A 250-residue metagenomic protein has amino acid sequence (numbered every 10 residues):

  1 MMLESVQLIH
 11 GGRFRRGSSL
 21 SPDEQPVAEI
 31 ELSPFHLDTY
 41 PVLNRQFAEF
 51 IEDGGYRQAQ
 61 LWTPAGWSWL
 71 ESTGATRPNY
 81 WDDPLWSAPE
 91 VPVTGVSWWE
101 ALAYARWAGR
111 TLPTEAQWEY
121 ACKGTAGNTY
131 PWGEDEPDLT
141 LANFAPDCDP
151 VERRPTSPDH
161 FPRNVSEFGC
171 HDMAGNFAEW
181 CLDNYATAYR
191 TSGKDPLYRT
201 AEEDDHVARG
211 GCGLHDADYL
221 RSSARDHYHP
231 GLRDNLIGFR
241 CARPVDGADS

Functional and structural regions predicted by a protein language model:
M1-N79, W98-W99, A126, D135 (+2 more regions): Short, compositionally biased
L8-I9, R13-L20, R57-S223: Functional-site microenvironments in short loops/helix caps that host divalent-cation chemistry
